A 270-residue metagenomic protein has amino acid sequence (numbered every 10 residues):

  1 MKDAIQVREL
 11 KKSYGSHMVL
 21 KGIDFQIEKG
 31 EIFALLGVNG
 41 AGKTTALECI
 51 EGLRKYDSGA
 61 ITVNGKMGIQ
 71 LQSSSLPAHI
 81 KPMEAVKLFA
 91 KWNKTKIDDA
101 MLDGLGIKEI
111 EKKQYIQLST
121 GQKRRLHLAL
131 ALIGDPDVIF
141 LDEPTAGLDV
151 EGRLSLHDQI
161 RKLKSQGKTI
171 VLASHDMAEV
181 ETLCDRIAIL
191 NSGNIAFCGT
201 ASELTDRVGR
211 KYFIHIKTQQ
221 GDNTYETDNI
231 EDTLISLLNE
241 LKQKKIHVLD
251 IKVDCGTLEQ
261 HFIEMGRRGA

Functional and structural regions predicted by a protein language model:
E51: Helix-to-loop junction immediately C-terminal to a conserved catalytic motif
K87, K96-E111: Conserved ABC ATPase "signature" region
I139-E143: Catalytic Walker B motif of ABC-type/P-loop ATPase nucleotide-binding domains
C198-G199: ABC ATPase "signature
E203-A270: Short, charged/small-residue-rich alpha-helical element at the C-terminal edge of ABC transporter nucleotide-binding
